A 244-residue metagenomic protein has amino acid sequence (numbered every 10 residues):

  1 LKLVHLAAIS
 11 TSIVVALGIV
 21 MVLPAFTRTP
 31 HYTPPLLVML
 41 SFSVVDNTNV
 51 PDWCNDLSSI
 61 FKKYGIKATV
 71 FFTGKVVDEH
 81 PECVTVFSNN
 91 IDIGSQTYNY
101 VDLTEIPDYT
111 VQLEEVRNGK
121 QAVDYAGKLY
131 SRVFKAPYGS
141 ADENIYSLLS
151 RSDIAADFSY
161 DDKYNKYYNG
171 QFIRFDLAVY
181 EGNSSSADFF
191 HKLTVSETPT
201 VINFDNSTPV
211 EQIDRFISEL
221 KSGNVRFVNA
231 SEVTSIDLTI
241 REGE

Functional and structural regions predicted by a protein language model:
L1-V15: N-terminal Sec-pathway targeting helices
V14-P24: Hydrophobic alpha-helical membrane-insertion segments, chiefly the h-region of N-terminal signal peptides
L23-D56: Boundary/entry segment of secreted carbohydrate-active catalytic domains
T27-T33, H191-L193, I240-E242: Short boundary motifs at domain starts and secondary-structure transition points
L36-D46, A178-E232: Catalytic grooves of carbohydrate-active enzymes
L37-V38, K62-E181, E197-D205, V233 (+1 more regions): Metal-dependent polysaccharide deacetylase catalytic core of the NodB/CE4 family, i.e., the active-site-bearing domain
D52-D56, V111-E114, N118-Q121, N144 (+2 more regions): Extracytoplasmic/secreted proteins, especially bacterial periplasmic and envelope-associated proteins
D56, I60-I66, F216-G223: A short, Lys/Arg-enriched amphipathic alpha-helix followed by its capping loop at the start of a domain
